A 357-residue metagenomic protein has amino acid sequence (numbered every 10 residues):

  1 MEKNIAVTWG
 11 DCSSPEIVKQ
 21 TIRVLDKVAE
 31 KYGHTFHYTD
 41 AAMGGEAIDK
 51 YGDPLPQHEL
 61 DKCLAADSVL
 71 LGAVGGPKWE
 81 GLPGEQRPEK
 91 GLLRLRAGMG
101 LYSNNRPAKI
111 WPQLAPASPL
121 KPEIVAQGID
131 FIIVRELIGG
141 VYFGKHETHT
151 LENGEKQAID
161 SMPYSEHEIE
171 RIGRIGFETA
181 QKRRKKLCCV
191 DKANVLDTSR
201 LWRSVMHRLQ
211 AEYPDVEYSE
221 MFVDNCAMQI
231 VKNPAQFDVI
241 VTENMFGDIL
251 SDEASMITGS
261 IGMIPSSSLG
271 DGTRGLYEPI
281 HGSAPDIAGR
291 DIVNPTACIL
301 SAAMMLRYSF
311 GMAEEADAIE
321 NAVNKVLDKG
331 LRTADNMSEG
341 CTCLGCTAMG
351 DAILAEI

Functional and structural regions predicted by a protein language model:
M1-I5: Extreme N-terminal starter segment of soluble prokaryotic enzymes
A6-R23, K27-A29, N153-D224, Q236: Glycine-rich phosphate/diphosphate-binding loop of Rossmann-like nucleotide-binding domains
D11-S14, D67, V134, G176 (+4 more regions): Buried hydrophobic positions in well-ordered alpha/beta secondary-structure cores of metabolic enzymes
D26-H34, A65-S68, A97-N104, I110 (+9 more regions): Generic secondary-structure signature for well-ordered alpha-helical cores
G33-Q57, M228-I230: N-terminal beta-loop-helix "entrance" segment that forms/cooperates in small-molecule cofactor or anionic ligand
G45-I48, V231-L331: Glycine-rich phosphate/nucleotide-binding loop
D49-I159, M245: N-terminal glycine-rich phosphate/adenylate-binding segment common to multiple enzyme folds
I138-G139, F143-R183, L187-C188, A193-V195 (+2 more regions): Glycine-rich phosphate/pyrophosphate-binding loop and the adjoining helix
